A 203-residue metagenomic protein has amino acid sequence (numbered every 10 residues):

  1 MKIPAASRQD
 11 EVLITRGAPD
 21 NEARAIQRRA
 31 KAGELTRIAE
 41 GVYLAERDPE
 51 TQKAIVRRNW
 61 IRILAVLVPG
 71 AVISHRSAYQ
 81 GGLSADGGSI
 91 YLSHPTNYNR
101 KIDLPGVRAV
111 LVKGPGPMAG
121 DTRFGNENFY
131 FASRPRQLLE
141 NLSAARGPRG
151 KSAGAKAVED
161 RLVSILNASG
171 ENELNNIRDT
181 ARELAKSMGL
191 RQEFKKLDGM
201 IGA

Functional and structural regions predicted by a protein language model:
K2-S133: Short gly/ser-rich loop at a beta-strand->alpha-helix junction or flexible surface loop bordering the NTP-binding
R16, R24, G116-A203: Hydrophobic alpha-helical interaction segments
